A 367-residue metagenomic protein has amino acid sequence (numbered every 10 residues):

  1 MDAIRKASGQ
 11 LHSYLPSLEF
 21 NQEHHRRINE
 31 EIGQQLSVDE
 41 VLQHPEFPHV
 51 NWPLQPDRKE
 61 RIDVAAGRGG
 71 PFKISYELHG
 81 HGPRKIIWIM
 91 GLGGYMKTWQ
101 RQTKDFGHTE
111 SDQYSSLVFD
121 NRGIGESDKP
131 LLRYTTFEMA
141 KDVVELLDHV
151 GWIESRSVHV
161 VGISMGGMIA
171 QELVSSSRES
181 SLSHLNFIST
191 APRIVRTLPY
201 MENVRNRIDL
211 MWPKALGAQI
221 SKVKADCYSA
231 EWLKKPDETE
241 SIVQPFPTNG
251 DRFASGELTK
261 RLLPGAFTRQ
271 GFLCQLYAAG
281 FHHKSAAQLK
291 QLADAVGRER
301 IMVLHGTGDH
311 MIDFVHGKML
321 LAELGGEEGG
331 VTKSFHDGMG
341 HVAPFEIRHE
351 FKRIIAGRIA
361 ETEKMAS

Functional and structural regions predicted by a protein language model:
V38-L132: Conserved HGGG/HGGXW glycine-rich cap/lid loop of the alpha/beta-hydrolase fold
S115-V161, S176: Active-site loop/oxyanion-hole signature of alpha/beta-hydrolase fold enzymes
G162-G166, A170: Gly/Ala-rich beta-loop-alpha elbow adjacent to hydrolase catalytic centers
S175, S181-A218: Flexible "cap/lid" loop of the alpha/beta hydrolase fold
S221-A293, G297-R300: Alpha/beta-hydrolase
V303-H305, D309: Short beta-strand/loop motif that positions the catalytic acidic residue of the alpha/beta-hydrolase fold
H310-H316: Conserved alpha/beta-hydrolase "acid-adjacent" motif
K318, L324-S367: Catalytic active-site module of serine/aspartate enzymes centered on a nucleophile-bearing elbow/loop
